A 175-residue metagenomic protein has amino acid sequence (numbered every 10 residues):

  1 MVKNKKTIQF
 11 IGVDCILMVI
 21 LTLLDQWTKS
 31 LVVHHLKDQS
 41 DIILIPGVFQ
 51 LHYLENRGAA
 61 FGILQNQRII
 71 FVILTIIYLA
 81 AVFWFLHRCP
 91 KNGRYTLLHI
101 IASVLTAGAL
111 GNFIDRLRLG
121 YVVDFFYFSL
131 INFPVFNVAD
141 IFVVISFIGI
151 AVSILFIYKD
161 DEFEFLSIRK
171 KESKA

Functional and structural regions predicted by a protein language model:
M1-A175: Alpha-helical transmembrane bundles and membrane-interface segments of multipass inner-membrane proteins
